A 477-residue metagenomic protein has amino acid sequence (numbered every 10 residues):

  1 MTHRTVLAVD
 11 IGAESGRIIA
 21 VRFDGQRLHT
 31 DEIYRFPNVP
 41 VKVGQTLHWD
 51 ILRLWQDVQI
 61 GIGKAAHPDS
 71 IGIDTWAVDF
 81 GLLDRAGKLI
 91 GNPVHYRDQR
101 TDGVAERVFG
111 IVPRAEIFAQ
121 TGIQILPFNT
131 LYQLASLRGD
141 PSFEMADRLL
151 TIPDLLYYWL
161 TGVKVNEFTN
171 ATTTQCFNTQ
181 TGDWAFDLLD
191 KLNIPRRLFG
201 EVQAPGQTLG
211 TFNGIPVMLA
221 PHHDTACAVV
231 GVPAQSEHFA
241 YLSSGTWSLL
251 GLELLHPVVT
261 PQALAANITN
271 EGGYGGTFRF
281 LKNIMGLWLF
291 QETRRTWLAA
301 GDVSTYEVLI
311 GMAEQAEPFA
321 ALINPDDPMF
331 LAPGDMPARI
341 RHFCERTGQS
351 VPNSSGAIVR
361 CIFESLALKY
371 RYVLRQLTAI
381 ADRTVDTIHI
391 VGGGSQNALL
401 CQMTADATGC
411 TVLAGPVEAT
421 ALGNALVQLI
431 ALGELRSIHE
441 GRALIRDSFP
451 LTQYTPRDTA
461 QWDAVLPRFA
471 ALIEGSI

Functional and structural regions predicted by a protein language model:
M1-G91, A119, M145, I215-A220 (+2 more regions): N-terminal glycine/serine-rich phosphate-binding loop of ATP-dependent small-molecule kinases, especially carbohydrate
T2, L7-A8, A20, D102 (+12 more regions): Active-site core segments that coordinate phosphate-bearing ligands/cofactors across diverse enzyme families
D10, P93, R97, N129 (+4 more regions): Small/polar loops that bind or transfer phosphate-bearing groups
G63-Y96, T121-T130, Y157-N178, Q203 (+1 more regions): Short beta-strand-loop/turn "lid" adjacent to the catalytic site in phosphate-handling enzymes
D74-A77, P205-G206, S244-W247, T387-S395: Glycine-rich beta-strand-to-loop/alpha-helix junction loops that act as flexible
L189-Q207: A conserved helix-loop-beta module that forms one wall/lid of the active-site cleft in ATP-utilizing catalytic domains
